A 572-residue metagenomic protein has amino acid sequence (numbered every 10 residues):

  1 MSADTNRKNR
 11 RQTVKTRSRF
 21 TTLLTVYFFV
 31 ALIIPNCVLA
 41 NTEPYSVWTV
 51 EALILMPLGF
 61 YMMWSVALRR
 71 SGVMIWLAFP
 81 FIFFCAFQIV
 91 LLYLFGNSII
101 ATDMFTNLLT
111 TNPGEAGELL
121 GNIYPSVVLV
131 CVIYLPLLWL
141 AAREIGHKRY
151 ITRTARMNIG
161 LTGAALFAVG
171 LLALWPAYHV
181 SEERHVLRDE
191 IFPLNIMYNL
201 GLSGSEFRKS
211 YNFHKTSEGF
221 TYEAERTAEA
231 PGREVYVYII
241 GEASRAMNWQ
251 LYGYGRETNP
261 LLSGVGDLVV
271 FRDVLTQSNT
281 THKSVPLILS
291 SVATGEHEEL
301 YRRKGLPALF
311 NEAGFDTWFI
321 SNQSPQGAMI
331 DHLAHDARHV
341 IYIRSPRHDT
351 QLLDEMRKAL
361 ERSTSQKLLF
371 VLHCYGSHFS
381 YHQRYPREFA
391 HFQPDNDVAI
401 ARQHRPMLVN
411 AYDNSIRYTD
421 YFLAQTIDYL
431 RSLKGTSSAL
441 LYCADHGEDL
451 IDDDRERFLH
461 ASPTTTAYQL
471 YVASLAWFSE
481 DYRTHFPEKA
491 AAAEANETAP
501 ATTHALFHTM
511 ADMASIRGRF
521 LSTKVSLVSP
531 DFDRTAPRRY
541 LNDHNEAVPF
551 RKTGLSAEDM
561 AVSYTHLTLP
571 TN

Functional and structural regions predicted by a protein language model:
S2-F192: Transmembrane and membrane-interface helices of multi-pass, inner-membrane envelope-modifying transferases
Y61, D354-R357, N396-L440, E497 (+1 more regions): A long, amphipathic alpha-helix that forms part of the scaffold/cap immediately adjacent to metal-dependent active
L171-Y238, A243-A399, Y471, T503 (+1 more regions): Active-site-proximal alpha/beta segments of enzymes that process anionic O-linked groups
V237-Y238, S415-L459, F507-A514: Metal-dependent active-site segment of extracytoplasmic phospho-/sulfohydrolases and closely related
G253-E257, T436-S437, Y442-P487, T523 (+1 more regions): Histidine-centered active-site microenvironments of extracellular/periplasmic hydrolases and transferases
H297-R302, P406-R417, T464-Y471, R483-M510 (+1 more regions): A short beta-strand-to-alpha-helix junction
S437-S438, K489-T503, H508, S515-F550: Polar, surface-exposed loop/tail segments that function as active-site lids or cofactor/substrate-recognition elements
T565-T571: Conserved small/polar residues in nucleotide/adenosyl-binding loops
